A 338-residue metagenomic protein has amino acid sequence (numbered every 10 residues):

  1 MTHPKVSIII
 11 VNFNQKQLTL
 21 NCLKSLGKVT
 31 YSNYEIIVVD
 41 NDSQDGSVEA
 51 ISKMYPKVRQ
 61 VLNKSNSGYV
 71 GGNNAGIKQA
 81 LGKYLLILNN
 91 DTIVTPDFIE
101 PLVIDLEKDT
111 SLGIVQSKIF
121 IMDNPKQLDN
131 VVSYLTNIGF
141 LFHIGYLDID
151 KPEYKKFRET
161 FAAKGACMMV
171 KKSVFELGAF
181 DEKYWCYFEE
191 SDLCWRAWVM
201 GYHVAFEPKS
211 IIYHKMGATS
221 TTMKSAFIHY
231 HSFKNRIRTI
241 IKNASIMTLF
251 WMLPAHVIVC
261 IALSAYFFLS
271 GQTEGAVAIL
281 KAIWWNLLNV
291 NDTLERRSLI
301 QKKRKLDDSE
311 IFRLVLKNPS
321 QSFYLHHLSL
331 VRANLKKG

Functional and structural regions predicted by a protein language model:
P4-S7, E35, D192: Cell-envelope/extracellular polymer assembly enzymes that use nucleotide-activated donors
S7, M200-S309, R313-L314, N318: Active-site-adjacent helix/loop segment of glycosyltransferases that harbors family-specific signature motifs
K24-N33: Short, acidic, metal-binding catalytic loop of nucleotide-sugar glycosyltransferases
L62-A80, N90, P101: Glycine-rich, basic loop-to-helix element that forms the pyrophosphate-binding segment of sugar-nucleotide handling
L85: Short aromatic/hydrophobic "clamp" motif used to bind/position activated sugar donors
T92-T136, F140: Conserved donor NDP-sugar-binding/catalytic core segment of glycosyltransferases
L135-T160: Short, flexible, basic/aromatic active-site loop/helix in glycosyltransferases
E159-Y213: A short, conserved alpha-helix in the catalytic core of glycosyltransferases
